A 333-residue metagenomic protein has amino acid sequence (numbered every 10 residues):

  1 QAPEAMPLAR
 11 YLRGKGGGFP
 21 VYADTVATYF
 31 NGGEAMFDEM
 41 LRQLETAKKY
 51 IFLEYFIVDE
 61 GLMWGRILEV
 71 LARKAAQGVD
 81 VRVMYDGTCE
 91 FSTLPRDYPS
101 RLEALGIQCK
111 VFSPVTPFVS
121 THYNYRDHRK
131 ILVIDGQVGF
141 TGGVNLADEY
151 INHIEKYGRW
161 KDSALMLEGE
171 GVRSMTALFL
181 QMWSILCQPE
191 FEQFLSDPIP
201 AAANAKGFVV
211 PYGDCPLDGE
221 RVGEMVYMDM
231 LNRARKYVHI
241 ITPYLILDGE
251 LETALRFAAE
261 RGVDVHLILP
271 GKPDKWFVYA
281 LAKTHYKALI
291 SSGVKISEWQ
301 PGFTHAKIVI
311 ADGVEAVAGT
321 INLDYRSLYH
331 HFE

Functional and structural regions predicted by a protein language model:
Q1-M225, D229, R233, F257 (+6 more regions): N-terminal localization/anchoring segments of enzymes in phospholipid and broader phosphate metabolism
F56, P243-Y244, V278: Glycine- and other small-residue-rich loops at beta-strand/loop junctions that grip anionic moieties
G223, L231, D248-L251, V278 (+1 more regions): Hydrophobic alpha-helical segments and helix-packing faces
A234, Y244-H266, P270, K275: Helical hairpin unit composed of two closely spaced alpha helices linked by a short loop
I241-T242, L269, W299, G319: Thr-Gly-centered strand-to-loop micro-motif
R261, V265-A311: A beta-strand-loop signature enriched in Asp, Gly, Thr, and Trp that corresponds to the sialidase/neuraminidase Asp-box
